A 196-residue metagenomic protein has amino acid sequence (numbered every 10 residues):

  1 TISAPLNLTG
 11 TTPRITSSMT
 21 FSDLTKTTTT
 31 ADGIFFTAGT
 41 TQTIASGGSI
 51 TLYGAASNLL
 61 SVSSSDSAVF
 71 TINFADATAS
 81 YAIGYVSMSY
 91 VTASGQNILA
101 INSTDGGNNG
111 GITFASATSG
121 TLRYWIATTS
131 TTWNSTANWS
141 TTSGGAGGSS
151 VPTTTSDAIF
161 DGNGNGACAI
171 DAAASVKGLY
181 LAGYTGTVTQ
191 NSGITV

Functional and structural regions predicted by a protein language model:
T1-V196: Extracellular beta-sheet-rich ligand-binding/adhesion modules
